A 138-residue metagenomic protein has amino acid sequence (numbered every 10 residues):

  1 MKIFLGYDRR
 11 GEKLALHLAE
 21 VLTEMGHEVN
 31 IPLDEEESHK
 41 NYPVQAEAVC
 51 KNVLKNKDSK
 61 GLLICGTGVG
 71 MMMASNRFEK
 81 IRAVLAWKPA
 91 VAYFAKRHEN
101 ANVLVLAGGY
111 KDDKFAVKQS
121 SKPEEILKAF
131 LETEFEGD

Functional and structural regions predicted by a protein language model:
K2, G6-L18, L22, L33-E36: Short, conserved "active-site rim" segments that organize catalytic pockets and cofactor/ligand binding
F4-K13, P89-D138: C-terminal binding/interaction regions
G6, N30-P32, G61-C65: Short, conserved beta-strand edge motifs with alternating hydrophobic and charged residues
M25, F78-E79, E99: Short, structured coil segments at secondary-structure junctions
E28-K40: A short beta-strand-loop structural module common to alpha/beta enzyme folds
S38-K51: Helix-loop module immediately N-terminal to the HCX5R catalytic loop in PTP-like cysteine phosphatase domains
V49-L85: Helix-adjacent hinge/juxtasegments
